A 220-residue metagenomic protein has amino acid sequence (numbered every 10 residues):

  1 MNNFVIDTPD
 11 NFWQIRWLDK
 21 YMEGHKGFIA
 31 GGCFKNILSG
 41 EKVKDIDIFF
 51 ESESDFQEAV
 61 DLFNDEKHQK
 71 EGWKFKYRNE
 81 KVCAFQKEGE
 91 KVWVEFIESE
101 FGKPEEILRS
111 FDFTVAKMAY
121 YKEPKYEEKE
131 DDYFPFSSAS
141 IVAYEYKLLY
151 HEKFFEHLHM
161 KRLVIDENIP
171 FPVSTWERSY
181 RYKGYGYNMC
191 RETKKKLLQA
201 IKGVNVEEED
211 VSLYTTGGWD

Functional and structural regions predicted by a protein language model:
M1-D220: Catalytic cores of the polymerase beta-like nucleotidyltransferase superfamily and closely associated nucleotide
